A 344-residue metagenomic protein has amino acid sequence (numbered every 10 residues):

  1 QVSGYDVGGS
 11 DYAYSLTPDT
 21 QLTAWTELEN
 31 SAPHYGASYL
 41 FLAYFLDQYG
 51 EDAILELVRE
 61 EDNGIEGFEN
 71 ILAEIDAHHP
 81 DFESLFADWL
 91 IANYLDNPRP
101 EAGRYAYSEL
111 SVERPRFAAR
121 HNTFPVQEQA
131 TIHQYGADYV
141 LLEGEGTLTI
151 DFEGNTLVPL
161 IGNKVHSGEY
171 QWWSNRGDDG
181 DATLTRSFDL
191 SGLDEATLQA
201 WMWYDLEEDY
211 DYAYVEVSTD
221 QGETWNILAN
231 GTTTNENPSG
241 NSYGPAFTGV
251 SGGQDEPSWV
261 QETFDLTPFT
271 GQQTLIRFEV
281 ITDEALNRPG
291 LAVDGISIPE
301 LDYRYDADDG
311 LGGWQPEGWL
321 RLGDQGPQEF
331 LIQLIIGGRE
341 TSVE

Functional and structural regions predicted by a protein language model:
Q1-Q48, V58-N93: Acidic/His/Gly-enriched intrinsically disordered linker/tail segments that often contain short helix/coil "MoRF-like"
Y5-D11, L55-L57, D209-Y214, I227-N230 (+3 more regions): Short, solvent-exposed loop/turn and secondary-structure capping segments
D47, E153-N155, D189-S191, W201-E207 (+1 more regions): Solvent-exposed strand-to-loop "edge" motifs in beta-rich extracellular domains
Y49-I54, A200, G271-T274: Loop/turn elements at helix/coil->beta-strand transitions in domains of secreted/extracellular proteins
N63-T183, W201, D209-E216, L286-L291 (+1 more regions): Beta/coil-rich, acidic/histidine-enriched accessory regions frequently appended to metallopeptidases
E195, I227, D294-G295, E300 (+1 more regions): Extracellular/lumenal ectodomain signal focusing on beta-strand-rich modules and carbohydrate-recognition contexts
A196-Y204, T274-T282, A307: Extracellular beta-strand-rich recognition modules
E216-Q273, L311, L320-L331, I335-V343: Exoplasmic/lumenal beta-rich domain surfaces
